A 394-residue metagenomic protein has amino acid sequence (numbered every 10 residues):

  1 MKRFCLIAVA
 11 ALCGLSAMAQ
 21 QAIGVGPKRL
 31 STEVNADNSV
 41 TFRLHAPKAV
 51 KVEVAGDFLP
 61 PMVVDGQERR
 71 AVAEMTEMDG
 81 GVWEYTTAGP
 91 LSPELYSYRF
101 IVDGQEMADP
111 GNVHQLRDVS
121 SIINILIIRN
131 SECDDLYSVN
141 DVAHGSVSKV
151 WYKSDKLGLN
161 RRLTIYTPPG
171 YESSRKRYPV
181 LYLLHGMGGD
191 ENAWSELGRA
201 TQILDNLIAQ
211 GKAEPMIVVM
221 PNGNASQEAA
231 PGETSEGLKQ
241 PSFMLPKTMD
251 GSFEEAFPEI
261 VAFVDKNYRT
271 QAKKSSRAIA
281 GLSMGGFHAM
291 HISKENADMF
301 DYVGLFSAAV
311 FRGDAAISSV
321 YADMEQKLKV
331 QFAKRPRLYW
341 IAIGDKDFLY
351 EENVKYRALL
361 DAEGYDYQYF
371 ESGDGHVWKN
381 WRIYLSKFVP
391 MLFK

Functional and structural regions predicted by a protein language model:
M1-F4: Positively charged n-region of N-terminal signal peptides that target proteins for export
A10-M18: Hydrophobic h-region of N-terminal signal peptides that target proteins for export in Gram-negative bacteria
A19-Q20, K239: Intrinsically disordered, low-complexity regions enriched in polar/acidic and amide residues
Q20-N38: N-terminal edge beta-strand
V34-V72, T76-K394: Non-catalytic cap/lid and distal C-terminal segments of serine-dependent acyl enzymes
